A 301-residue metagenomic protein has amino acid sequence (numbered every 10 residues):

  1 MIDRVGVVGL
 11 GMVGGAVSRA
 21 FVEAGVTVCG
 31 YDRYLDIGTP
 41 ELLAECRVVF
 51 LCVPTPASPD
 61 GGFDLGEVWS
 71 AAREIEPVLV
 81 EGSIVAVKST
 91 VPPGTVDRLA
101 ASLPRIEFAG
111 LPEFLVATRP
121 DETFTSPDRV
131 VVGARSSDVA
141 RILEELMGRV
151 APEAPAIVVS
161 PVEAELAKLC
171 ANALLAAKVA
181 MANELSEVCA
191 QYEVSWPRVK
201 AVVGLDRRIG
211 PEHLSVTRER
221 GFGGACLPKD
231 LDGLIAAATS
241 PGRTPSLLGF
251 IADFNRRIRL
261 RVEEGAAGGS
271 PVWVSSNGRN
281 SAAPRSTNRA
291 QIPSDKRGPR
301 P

Functional and structural regions predicted by a protein language model:
M1-A44, S275-G278: NAD(P)+-binding Rossmann beta1-loop-alpha1 motif at the extreme N-terminus of oxidoreductases
A24, A101-A109, P120-P211, A237-T244 (+1 more regions): Internal alpha-helical scaffold of NAD(P)-dependent oxidoreductase catalytic cores
G25-V28, A190-P301: NAD(P)-dependent Rossmann-like dehydrogenase/reductase catalytic/cofactor-binding core
A44-E45, E81, P127: Alpha-helix C-terminal capping/helix-to-coil transition sites in glycosyltransferase folds
R47-V48, I84: Structural motif
L51-P54, K88-S89, G133: Short, well-ordered coil/turn residues at beta-beta hairpins and beta-strand->alpha-helix junctions within
P54-P59, E163-A164: A short, flexible beta-alpha/helix-coil linker loop
A57-P120: Rossmann-like NAD(P)(H) cofactor-binding subdomain of soluble oxidoreductases
